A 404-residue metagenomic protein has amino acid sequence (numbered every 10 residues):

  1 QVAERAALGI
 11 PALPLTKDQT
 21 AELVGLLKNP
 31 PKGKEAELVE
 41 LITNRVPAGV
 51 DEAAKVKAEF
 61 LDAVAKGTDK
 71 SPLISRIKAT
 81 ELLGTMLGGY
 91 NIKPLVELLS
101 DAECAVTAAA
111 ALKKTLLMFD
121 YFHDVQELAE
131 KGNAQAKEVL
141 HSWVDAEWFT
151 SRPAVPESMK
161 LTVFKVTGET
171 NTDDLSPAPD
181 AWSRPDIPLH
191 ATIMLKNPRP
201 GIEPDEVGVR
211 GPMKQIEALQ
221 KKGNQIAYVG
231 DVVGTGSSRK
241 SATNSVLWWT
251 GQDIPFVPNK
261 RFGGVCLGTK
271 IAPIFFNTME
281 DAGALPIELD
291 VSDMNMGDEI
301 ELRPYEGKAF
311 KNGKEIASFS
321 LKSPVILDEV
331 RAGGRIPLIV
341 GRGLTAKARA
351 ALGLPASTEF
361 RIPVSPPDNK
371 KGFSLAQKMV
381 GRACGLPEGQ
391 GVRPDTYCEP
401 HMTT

Functional and structural regions predicted by a protein language model:
Q1-N29, I326-V330, R335-I339: Amphipathic alpha-helical packing elements
V2-Q19, D101-E103, K114, F373-A383: Short, solvent-exposed linear motifs at loop/edge-of-secondary-structure regions
L8-L13, A36-E52, K66-D69, L73-G88 (+3 more regions): Structural detector for internal amphipathic alpha-helices that build alpha-solenoid repeat scaffolds
K17-G25, A48-G67, L87-S100, M118-E130: Amphipathic alpha-helical scaffolding segments comprising HEAT/armadillo-like alpha-solenoid repeats
E22, K78-A79, G211-Q215: Well-ordered alpha-helical segments embedded in enzymatic catalytic cores
V24-L41: Generic amphipathic, hydrophobic interface segment in small proteins and small subunits
P31, S71-P72, S100-C104, N133: Short inter-helical turns and helix N-cap capping residues of alpha-solenoid HEAT/ARM repeat scaffolds
A108-T404: Fe-S-dependent hydro-lyases/dehydratases of central metabolism
